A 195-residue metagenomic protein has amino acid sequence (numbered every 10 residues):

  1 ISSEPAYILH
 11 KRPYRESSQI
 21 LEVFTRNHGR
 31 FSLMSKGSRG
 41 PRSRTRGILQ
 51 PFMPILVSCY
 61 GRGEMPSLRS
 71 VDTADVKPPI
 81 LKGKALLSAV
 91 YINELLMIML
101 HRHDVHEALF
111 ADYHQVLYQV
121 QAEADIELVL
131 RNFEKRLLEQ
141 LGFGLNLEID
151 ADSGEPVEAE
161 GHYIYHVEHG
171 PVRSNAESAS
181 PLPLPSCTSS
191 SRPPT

Functional and structural regions predicted by a protein language model:
I1-Q19, F24-T195: Non-catalytic alpha-helical scaffolds and adjoining flexible linkers that form interface surfaces for assembly
